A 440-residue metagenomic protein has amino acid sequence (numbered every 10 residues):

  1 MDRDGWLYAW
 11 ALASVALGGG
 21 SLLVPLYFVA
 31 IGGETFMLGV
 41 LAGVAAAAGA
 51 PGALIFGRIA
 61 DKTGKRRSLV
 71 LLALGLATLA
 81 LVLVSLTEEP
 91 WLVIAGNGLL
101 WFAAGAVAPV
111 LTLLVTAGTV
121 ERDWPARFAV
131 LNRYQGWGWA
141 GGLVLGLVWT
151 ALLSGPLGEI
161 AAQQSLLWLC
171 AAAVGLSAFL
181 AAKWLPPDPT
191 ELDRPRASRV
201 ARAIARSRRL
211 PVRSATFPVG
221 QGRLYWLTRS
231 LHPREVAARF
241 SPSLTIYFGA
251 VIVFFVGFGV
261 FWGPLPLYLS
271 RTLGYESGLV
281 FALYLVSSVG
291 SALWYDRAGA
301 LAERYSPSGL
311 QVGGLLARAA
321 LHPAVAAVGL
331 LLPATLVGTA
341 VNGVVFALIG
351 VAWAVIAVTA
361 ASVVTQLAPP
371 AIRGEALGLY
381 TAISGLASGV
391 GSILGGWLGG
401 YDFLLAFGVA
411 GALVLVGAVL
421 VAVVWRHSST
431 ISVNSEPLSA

Functional and structural regions predicted by a protein language model:
M1-A47, S243-L283: Helix-loop boundary and gating motifs at the non-cytosolic
A11, W91-V107, I252, V337-V355: Hydrophobic core of transmembrane alpha-helices in multi-pass small-molecule transporters, especially MFS/SLC-type
V40-R58, A282-R297: Central cavity-lining transmembrane alpha-helices of secondary-active solute carriers, predominantly the Major
G52-K65, W294-P307, G399: Helix-to-loop junctions at the C-terminal end of transmembrane segments in multipass secondary transporters
S68-L83, G309-V325: Structural signature of the two symmetry-related core transmembrane helices
G96-W137: Cytoplasmic helix-loop-helix junction between adjacent transmembrane helices in 12-TM secondary transporters
A129-T150, I383-G391: Glycine-rich segments within core transmembrane alpha-helices of 12-TM secondary carriers
G146, T150, A171-R194, A205-V219 (+1 more regions): C-terminal membrane-cytosol helix-exit motif in multi-pass small-molecule transporters
